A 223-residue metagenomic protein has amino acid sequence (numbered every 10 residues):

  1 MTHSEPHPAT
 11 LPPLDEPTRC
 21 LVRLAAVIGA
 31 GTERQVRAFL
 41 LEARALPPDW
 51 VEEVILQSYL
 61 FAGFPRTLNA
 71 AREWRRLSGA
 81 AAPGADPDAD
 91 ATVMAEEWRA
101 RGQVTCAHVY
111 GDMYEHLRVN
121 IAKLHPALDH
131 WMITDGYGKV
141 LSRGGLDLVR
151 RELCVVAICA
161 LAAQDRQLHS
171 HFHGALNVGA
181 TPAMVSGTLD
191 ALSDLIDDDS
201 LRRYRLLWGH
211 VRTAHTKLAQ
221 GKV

Functional and structural regions predicted by a protein language model:
M1-R19, G29-W50, Y59-L148, N177 (+1 more regions): Acidic, glycine/proline-rich low-complexity segments that act as flexible tails and inter-domain linkers
L21-V27, R151-C159, T188-L192: Short, structured motif recognition centered on aromatic/hydrophobic residues
G31, A163-R166: Alpha-helix capping and inter-helical loop/turn segments
F39, D165-H173, S186: Short conserved catalytic/interaction loops centered on acidic-Pro-aromatic/His motifs
E52-L56, S186-D190: Beta-strand segments within the central parallel beta-sheet cores of soluble alpha/beta enzyme folds
A157-A162, A175: Short, glycine/charged-rich beta-strand-loop motifs at protein surfaces that mediate ligand recognition and catalysis
A160-Q164, D194-L195: Short Gly/Pro-enriched loop/turn and capping motifs at secondary-structure junctions
V178-A183: Accessory, usually C-terminal, subdomains that scaffold auxiliary metal cofactors
